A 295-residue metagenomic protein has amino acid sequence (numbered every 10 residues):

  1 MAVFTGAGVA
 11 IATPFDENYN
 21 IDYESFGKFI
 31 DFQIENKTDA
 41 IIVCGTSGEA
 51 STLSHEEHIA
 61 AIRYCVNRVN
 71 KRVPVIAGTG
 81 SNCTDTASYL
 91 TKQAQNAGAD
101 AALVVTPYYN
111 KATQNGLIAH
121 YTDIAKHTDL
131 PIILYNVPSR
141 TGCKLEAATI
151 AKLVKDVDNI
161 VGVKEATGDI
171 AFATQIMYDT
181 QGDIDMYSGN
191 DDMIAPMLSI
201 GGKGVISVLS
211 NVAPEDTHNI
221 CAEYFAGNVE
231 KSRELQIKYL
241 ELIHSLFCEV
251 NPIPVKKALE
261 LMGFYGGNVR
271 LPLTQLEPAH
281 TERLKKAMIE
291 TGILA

Functional and structural regions predicted by a protein language model:
A2-V9, T13-G142, K152: Active-site beta->alpha loop and helix N-cap motifs at the rims of alpha/beta catalytic domains
A7, I42-V43, E146, A213-T217: N-terminal alpha-helical segment
F26, H58, I62, A87 (+7 more regions): A general structural signal for well-ordered alpha-helical segments in protein cores
G45, T106-P107, T167, N190-D191 (+2 more regions): Short secondary-structure boundary segments
R63-N70, K92-Q95, A125, V154-K155 (+4 more regions): Surface-exposed amphipathic alpha-helices with a cationic face
T79-N82, T167-G168, G189-D192, V212 (+1 more regions): Short beta->alpha linker loops
A99-A101, Y108-T113, L117, T122-K203: Ligand/cofactor pocket segment of small-molecule handling proteins
D192-A295: Structured C-terminal cap/extension of enzyme domains
